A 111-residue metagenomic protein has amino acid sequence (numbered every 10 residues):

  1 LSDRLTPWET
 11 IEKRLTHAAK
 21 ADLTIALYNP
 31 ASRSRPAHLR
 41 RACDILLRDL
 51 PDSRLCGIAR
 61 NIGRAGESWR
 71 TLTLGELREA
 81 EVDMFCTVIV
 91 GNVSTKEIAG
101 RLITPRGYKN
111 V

Functional and structural regions predicted by a protein language model:
L1-T24: Class I SAM-dependent methyltransferase SAM-binding "motif I" and its flanking Rossmann-like core
K20-V111: A contiguous loop/helix-start segment that scaffolds small-molecule binding in enzyme catalytic cores
